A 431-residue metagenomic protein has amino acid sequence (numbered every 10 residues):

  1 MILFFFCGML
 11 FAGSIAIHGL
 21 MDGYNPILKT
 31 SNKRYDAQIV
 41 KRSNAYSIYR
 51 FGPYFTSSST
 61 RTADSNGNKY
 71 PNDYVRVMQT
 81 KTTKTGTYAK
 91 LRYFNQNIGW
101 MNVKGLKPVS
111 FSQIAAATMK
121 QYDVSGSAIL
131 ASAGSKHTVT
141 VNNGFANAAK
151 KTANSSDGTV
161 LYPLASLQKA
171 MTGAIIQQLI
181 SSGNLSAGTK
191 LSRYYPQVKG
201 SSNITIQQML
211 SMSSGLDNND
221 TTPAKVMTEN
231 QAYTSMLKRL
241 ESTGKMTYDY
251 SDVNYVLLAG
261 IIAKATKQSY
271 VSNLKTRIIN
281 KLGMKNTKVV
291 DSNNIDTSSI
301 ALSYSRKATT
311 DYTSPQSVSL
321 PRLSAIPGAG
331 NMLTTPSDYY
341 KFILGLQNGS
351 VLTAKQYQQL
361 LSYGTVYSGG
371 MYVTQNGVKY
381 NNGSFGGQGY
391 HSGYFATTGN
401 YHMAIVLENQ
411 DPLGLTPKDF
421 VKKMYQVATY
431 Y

Functional and structural regions predicted by a protein language model:
M1-L20: Sec-dependent N-terminal signal peptides of Gram-positive bacterial secreted proteins and lipoproteins
I17-L20, K107-N142, L320-Y431: Catalytic loop of the DD-peptidase/beta-lactamase superfamily, centered on the K-T-G motif and neighboring
I17-Y88, R92: Beta-loop motif signature
T82-K84, Q121-D123, S155-S156, K199-N203 (+3 more regions): Extracellular/periplasmic catalytic domains that process cell-envelope and extracellular macromolecules
Q96-G105: A short macromolecule-binding patch
A128-I129, S135, V160-A187, Y255-A263 (+2 more regions): Active-site SXXK
N143-Y250: Active-site-proximal loop and beta-strand segments within enzyme catalytic domains
N203-V378, F385: Short, surface-exposed loop or secondary-structure junction motifs that flank catalytic or metal-binding residues
